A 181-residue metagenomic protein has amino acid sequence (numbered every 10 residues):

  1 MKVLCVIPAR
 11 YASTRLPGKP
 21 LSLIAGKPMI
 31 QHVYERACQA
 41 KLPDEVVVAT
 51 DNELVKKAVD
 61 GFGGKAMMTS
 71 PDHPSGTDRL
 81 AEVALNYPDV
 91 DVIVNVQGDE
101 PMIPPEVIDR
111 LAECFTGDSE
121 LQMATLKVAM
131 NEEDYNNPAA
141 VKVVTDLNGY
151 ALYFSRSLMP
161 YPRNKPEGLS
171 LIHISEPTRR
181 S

Functional and structural regions predicted by a protein language model:
K2-A49, I174: N-terminal glycine-rich phosphate-binding loop and ensuing alpha1 helix
C5, V46-V48, I93, M123 (+1 more regions): Hydrophobic/aromatic residues located in beta-strands of well-ordered beta-sheets within soluble catalytic
P8, A124-L126, F154: Short glycine/serine/threonine-enriched helix-capping/active-site loop that flanks the nucleotide-sugar donor pocket
P43, D89-V90, D118-L121: Short, high-confidence coil segments that cap the C-terminus of an alpha-helix and link into the following beta-strand
V47, E53-V96, E100-E113: Short phosphate-binding loop-to-helix
P105-N131: Conserved donor-nucleotide/metal-binding helix-loop-beta segment in metal-dependent transferases, i.e., the alpha-helix
A129-L171: Anionic-ligand binding region
I172-S181: Single conserved hydrophobic/aromatic residue that forms the stacking wall/gate of nucleotide- or nucleobase-binding
